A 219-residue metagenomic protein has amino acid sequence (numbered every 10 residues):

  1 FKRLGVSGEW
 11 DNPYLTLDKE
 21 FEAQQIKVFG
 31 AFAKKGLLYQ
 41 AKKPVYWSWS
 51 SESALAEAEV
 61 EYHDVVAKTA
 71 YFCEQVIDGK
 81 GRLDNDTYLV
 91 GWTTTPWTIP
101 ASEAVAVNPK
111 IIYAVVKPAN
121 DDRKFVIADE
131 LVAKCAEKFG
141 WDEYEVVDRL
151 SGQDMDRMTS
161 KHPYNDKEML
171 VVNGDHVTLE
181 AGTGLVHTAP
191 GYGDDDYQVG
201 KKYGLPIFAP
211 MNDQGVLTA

Functional and structural regions predicted by a protein language model:
R3, S7-G8, Y14, D18-Q214: NTP-handling and nucleic-acid-processing catalytic cores
G215-A219: Short acidic beta-strand-loop surface patches of small beta-rich interaction domains
